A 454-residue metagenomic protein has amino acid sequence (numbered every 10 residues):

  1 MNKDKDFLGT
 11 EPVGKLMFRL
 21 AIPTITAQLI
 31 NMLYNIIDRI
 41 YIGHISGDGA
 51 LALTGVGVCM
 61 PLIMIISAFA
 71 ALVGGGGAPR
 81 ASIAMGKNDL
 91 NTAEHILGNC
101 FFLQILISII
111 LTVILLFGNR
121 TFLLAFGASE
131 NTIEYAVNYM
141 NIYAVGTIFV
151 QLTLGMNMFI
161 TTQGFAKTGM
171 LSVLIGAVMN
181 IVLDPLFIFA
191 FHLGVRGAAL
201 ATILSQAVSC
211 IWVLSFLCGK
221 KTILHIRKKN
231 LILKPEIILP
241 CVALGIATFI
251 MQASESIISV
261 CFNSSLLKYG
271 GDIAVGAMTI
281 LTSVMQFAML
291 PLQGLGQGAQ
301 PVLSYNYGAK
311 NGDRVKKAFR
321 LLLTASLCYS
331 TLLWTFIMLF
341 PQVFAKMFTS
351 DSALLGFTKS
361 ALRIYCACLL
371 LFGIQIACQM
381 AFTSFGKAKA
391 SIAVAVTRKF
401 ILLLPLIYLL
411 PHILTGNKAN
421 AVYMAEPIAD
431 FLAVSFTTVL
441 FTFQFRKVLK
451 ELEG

Functional and structural regions predicted by a protein language model:
M1-T24, A81-I148, A190-I246, L303-C368 (+1 more regions): Short alpha-helical transmembrane segments in multi-pass integral membrane proteins
G9-I40, H44-D48, P61-G76, R80 (+7 more regions): N-terminal transmembrane alpha-helices
R19-D38, I142, G176, S205-S209 (+4 more regions): Transmembrane helical elements of multi-pass membrane transporters/channels
I22, D38, G77, G118-N119 (+13 more regions): Hydrophobic/aromatic residues in alpha-helical transmembrane segments
L29, L33-L53, L123-E130, L186-L193 (+5 more regions): Helix-terminus/linker motif at the lipid-water interface of multi-pass membrane proteins
A50-P61, M140, A199, D272-F287 (+2 more regions): Small-residue hotspots at the loop-to-helix junctions and early N-terminal turns of transmembrane alpha-helices
L53-V113, V150-G169, A277-P341, F372-S391: Small-residue-rich hydrophobic transmembrane alpha-helices
G74, Y143-T161, S172-A177, A198-I211 (+4 more regions): Short runs within selected transmembrane alpha-helices of multi-pass transporters and secretion channels
